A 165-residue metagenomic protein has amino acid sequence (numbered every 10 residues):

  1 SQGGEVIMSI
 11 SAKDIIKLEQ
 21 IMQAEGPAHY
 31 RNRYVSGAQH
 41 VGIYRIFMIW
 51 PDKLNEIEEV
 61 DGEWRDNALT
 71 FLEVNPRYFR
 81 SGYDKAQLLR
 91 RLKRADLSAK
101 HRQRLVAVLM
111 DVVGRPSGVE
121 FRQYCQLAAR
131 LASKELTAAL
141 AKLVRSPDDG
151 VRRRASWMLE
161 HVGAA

Functional and structural regions predicted by a protein language model:
G4-Q126: Extended repeat-based scaffolds of very large eukaryotic assembly and lipid-transport proteins
E63, K134-L136: Short, solvent-exposed coil/turn segments at beta-strand boundaries
V74-N75, R130, S146, H161: A short structural micro-motif
R115, V119, L131, S146: Residue-level signal for short amphipathic helical patches enriched in basic/charged and nearby hydrophobic residues
Q126-R130, K142: Short basic/hydrophobic patches in alpha-helices and adjacent helix-turn junctions that form amphipathic surface motifs
L136-A165: Eukaryotic acidic, Ser/Thr-rich intrinsically disordered low-complexity regions
